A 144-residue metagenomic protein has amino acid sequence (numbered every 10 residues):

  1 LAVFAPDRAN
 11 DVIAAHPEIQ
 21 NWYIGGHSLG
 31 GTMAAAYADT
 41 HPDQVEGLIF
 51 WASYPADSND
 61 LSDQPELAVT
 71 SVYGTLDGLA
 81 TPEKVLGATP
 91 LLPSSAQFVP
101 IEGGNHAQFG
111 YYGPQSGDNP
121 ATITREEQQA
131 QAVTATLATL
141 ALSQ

Functional and structural regions predicted by a protein language model:
L1-Q20, I24, A36, T136: Alpha/beta-hydrolase active-site loop
W22-G31, W51: Conserved alpha/beta-hydrolase "nucleophile elbow" surrounding the catalytic nucleophile
G31-P42, L48: Short glycine-enriched nucleophile-adjacent loop and the immediately C-terminal alpha-helix near the catalytic center
L48-S58, Y73-G78: Active-site nucleophile loop of the alpha/beta-hydrolase fold
P65, S71-Y73: Short beta-strand/loop motif that positions the catalytic acidic residue of the alpha/beta-hydrolase fold
L76-A80, H106-A107: Acidic catalytic loop of the alpha/beta-hydrolase fold
A80-L91: Short alpha-helix in the alpha/beta-hydrolase fold that links the catalytic acid
S116-Q144: Catalytic active-site module of serine/aspartate enzymes centered on a nucleophile-bearing elbow/loop
